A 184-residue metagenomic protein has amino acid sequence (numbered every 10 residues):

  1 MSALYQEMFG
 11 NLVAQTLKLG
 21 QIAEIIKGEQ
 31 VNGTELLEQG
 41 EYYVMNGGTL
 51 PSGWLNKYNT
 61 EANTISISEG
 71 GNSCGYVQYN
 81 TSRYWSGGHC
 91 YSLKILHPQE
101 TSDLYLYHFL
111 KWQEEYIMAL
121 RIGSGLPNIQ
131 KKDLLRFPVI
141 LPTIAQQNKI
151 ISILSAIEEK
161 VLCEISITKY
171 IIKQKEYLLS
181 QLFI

Functional and structural regions predicted by a protein language model:
M1-K18, P138-I184: Amphipathic alpha-helical coiled-coil/heptad-repeat segments
S2-Q30, E35-G47, I167: Non-catalytic DNA-recognition/assembly elements of restriction-modification systems
M8-V13, C90-S102, W112-A119, G123 (+2 more regions): Proline-centric
L17-L19, Q39-E41, G53-K57, Q99-E100 (+1 more regions): Short acidic/polar alpha-helix capping motifs at helix-coil junctions
I25, W112, I153-A156: Residues within well-ordered alpha-helical secondary structure of globular protein domains
Y43-V44, R83, N128-K132, I172-L178: Short alpha-helical linear motifs
N46-W112, G123, Q130, L134: A short beta-sheet element
